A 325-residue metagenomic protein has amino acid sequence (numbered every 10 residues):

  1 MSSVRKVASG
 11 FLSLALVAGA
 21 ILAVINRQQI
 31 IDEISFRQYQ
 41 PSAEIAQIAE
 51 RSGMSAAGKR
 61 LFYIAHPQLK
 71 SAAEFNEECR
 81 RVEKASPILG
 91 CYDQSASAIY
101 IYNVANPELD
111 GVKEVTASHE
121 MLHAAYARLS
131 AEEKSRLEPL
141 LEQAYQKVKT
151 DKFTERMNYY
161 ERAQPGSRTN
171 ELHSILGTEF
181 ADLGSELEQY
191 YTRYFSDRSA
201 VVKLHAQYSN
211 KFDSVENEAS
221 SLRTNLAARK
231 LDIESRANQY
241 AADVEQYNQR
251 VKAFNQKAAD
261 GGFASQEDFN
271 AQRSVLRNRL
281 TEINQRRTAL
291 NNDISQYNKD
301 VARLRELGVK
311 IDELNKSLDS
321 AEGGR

Functional and structural regions predicted by a protein language model:
M1-A8, D110, E114: Structural motif marking the loop-to-transmembrane transition
S2, S9-R27, I31, R37-S95 (+8 more regions): Metalloprotease/metallohydrolase-associated module, dominated by Zn2+-dependent proteases
E77-R128: Active-site scaffold of zinc-dependent metalloenzymes
A105-S118, L129-L137, A144-Y145, Q164-R168 (+4 more regions): Extracytoplasmic/periplasmic, Sec-exported soluble proteins
L122-A124, E138-L140, E313, S320: Short, surface-exposed linear patches
R236-N270: Extended alpha-helical coiled-coil "stalk/arm" regions that act as elongated linkers or oligomerization scaffolds
Y297-R325: Coiled-coil termination/hinge junctions
